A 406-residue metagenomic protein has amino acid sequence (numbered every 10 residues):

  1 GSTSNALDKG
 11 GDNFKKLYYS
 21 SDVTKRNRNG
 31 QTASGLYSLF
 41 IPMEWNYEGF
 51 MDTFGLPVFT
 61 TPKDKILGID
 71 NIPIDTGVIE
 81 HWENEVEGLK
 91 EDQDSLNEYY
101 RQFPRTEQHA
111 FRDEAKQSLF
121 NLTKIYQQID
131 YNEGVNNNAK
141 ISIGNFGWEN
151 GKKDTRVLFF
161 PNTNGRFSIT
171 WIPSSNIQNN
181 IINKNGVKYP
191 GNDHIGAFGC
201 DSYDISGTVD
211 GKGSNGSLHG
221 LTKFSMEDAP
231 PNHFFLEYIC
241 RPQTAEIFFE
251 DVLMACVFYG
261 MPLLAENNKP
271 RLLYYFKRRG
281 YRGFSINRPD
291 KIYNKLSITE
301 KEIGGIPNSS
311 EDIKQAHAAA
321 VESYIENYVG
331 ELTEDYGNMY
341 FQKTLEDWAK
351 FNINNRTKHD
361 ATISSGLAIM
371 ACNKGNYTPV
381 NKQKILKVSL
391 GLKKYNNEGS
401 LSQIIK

Functional and structural regions predicted by a protein language model:
S2-V23, N29-G35, M51-R288, S323 (+1 more regions): RNase H-like, metal-dependent nuclease domains and their acidic two-metal-ion catalytic environment used
Y37-L39: Structural signal for short hydrophobic segments within the conserved structured cores of catalytic domains across
I41-N46: Conserved AAA+ ATPase "SRH/arginine-finger" region at the nucleotide-binding site
F50-T53, K295-S297: Short, solvent-exposed polar/charged micro-motifs at secondary-structure junctions
S285-E331: Short alpha-helix plus adjacent loop in nuclease-associated cores
